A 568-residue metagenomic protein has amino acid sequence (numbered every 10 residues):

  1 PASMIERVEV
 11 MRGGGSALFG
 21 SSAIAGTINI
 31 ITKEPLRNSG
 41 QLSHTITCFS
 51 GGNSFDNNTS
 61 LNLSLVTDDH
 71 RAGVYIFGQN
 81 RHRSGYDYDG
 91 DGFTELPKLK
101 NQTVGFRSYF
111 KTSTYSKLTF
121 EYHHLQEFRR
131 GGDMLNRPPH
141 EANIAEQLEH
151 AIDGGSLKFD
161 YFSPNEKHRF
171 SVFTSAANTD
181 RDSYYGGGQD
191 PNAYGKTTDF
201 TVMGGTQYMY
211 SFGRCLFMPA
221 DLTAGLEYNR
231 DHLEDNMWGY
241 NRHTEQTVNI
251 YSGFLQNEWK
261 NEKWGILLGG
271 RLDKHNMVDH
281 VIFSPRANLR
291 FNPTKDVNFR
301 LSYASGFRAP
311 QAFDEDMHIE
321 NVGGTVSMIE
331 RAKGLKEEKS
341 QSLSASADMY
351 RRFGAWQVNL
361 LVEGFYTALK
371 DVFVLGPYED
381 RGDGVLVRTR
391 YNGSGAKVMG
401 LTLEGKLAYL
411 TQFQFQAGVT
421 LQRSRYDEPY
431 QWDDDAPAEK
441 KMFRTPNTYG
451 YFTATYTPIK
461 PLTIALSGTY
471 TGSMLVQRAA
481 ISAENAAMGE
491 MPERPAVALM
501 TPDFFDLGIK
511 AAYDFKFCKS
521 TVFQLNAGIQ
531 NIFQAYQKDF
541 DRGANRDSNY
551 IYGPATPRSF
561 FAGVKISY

Functional and structural regions predicted by a protein language model:
P1-I5, V10, L18, S22-T45 (+1 more regions): N-terminal periplasmic accessory domains that precede and gate Gram-negative outer-membrane beta-barrel machines
I46-S50, T67-D69, N80-S84, H124-F128 (+15 more regions): Transmembrane beta-strands of outer-membrane beta-barrel pores
L61, S171-Y185, R300, G334-Y391 (+2 more regions): Membrane-embedded beta-barrel scaffold of Gram-negative outer-membrane proteins
R83-T103, Y109-F170, A176-F200: Flexible loop and strand-edge segments within Gram-negative outer membrane beta-barrel domains
S113, F217-T223, E227, N236-A368 (+3 more regions): Structural signature of Gram-negative outer-membrane beta-barrels, strongest in the C-terminal barrel of TonB-dependent
Q147-G155, T174-A176, D180-I266, A396-M399: Outer-membrane beta-barrel transmembrane domain signature of Gram-negative proteins, especially the mid-to-C-terminal
K260-K263, N359-L360, F365-A368, T389-I481: Gram-negative outer-membrane beta-barrel transporters
K370, P461, Y470-A486, Y513-Y568: C-terminal beta-signal and adjacent terminal beta-strands/loops of Gram-negative outer-membrane beta-barrel proteins
